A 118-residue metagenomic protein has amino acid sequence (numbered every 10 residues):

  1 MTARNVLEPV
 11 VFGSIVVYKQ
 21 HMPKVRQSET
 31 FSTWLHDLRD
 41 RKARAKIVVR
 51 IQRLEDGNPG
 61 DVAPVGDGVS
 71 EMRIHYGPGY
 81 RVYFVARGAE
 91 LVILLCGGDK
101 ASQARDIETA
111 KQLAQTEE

Functional and structural regions predicted by a protein language model:
M1-K24, T33, R44, P59 (+2 more regions): Enriched for short, Lys/Arg-rich terminal
Q27: Local sequence-structure signature of Cys/Sec-based thiol-disulfide redox active-site neighborhoods
T30: Residue-level recognition of oxygen-bearing side chains
H36-D37: Surface-exposed, Lys/Arg-rich phosphate-binding patches that contact polyanionic backbones
V48-Y76: A short, surface-exposed loop/turn module that caps and links secondary-structure elements
